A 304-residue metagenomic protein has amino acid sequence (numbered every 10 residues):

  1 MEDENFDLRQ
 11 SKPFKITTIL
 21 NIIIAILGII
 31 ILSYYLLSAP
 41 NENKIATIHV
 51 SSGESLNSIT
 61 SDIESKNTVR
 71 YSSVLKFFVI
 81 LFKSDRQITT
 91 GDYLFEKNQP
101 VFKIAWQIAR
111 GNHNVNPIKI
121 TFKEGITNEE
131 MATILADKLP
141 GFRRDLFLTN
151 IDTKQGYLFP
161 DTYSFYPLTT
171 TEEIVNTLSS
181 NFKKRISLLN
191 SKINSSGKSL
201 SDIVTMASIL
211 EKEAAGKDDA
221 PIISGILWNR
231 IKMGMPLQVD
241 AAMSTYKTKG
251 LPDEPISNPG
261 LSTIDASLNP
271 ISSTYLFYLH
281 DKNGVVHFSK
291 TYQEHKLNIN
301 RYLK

Functional and structural regions predicted by a protein language model:
M1-F14: N-terminal Lys/Arg-rich, disordered targeting/topogenic segments
K15-L36: Single-pass alpha-helical transmembrane signal-anchor segments
T18-I23, S65-T68, D92-F95, L135-D137 (+2 more regions): N-terminal start-of-chain detector that recognizes signal peptides and the immediate post-cleavage beginning
G28, Y34, A39-S187: Signal peptide-directed extracytoplasmic domains
E129, T133-K304: Bacterial extracytoplasmic/cell-wall-associated proteins, especially those involved in peptidoglycan
